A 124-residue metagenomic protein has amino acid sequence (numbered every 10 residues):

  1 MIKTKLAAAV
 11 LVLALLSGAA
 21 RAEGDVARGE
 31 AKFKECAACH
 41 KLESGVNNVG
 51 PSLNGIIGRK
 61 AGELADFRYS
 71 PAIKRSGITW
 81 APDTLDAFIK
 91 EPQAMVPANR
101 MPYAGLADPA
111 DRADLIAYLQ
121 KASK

Functional and structural regions predicted by a protein language model:
M1-A9: Bacterial N-terminal signal peptides that target proteins for export
A8-S17: Bacterial N-terminal signal peptides
G18-A22: Sec/Tat signal peptide C-region and signal peptidase I cleavage site
G24-R68, K74-T79, A87-P97, K121-K124: Periplasmic/extracellular electron-transfer cofactor-ligation site, primarily the c-type cytochrome heme-c attachment
V26, P82, D108-P109: Alpha-helix N-capping/helix-start residues
A98-Y103: Conserved interaction-surface patches within small, structured recognition/assembly domains
A104-A122: Short, exposed beta-strand-loop hairpins at the edges of beta-sheets in extracellular/periplasmic proteins
